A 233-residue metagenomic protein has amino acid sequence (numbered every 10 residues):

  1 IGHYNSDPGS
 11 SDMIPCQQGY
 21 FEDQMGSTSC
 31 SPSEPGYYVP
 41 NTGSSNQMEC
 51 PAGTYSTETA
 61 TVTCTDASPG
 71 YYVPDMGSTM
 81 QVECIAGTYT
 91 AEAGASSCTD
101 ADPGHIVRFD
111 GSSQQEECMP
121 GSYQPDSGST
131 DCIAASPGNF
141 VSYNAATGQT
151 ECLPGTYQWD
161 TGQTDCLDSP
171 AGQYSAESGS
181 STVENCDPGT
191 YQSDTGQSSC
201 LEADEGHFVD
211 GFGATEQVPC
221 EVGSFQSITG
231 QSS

Functional and structural regions predicted by a protein language model:
I1-S233: Disulfide-rich, cysteine-dense extracellular ectodomains and adjacent flexible linkers of secreted and cell-surface
